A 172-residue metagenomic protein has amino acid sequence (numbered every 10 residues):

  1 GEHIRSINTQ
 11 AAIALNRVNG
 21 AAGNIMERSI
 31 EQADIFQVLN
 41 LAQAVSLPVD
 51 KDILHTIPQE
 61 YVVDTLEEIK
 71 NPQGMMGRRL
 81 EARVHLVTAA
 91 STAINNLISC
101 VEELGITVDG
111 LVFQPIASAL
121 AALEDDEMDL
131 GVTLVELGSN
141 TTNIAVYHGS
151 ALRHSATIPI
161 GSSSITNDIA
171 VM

Functional and structural regions predicted by a protein language model:
E2-T133, A151-R153, S162: Nucleotide/phosphate-binding catalytic cleft detector across ATP-hydrolyzing and phosphate-transferring enzymes
V84, L130-V171: Glycine-rich phosphate-binding loop of actin/hexokinase-like ATP-binding domains
E103, V171-M172: Residues at alpha-helix termini
